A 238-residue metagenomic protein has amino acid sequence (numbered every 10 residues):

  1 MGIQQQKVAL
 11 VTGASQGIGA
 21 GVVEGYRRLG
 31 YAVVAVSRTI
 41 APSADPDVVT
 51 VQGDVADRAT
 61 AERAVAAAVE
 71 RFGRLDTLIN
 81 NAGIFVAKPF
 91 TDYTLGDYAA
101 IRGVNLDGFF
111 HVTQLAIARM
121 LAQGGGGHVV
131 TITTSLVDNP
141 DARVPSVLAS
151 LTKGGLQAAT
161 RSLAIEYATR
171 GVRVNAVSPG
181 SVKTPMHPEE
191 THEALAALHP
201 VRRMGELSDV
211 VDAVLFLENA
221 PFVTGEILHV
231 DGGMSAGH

Functional and structural regions predicted by a protein language model:
S15-Q16: Conserved glycine-rich cofactor-binding loop
G53-R63, L95, D209: The beta1-alpha1 cofactor-binding region of Rossmann-like NAD(H)/NADP(H)-dependent oxidoreductases
R63-E70, K88-D92, G96-G103, A194: Active-site Tyr-X3-Lys motif and surrounding loop/helix of classical short-chain dehydrogenase/reductase
I84, T91-H111, V130, A149 (+2 more regions): Catalytic Tyr-X3-Lys loop
T113, T152, T160: Active-site helix of classical SDR
A118, I165-T169: Alpha-helical segment proximal to the catalytic Tyr-Lys
A168, R173, T224-G225: Short, small/polar-rich loop/turn modules that mediate ligand/substrate recognition or access, typified
R203-V230, S235: C-terminal substrate-recognition "lid" of short-chain dehydrogenase/reductases
